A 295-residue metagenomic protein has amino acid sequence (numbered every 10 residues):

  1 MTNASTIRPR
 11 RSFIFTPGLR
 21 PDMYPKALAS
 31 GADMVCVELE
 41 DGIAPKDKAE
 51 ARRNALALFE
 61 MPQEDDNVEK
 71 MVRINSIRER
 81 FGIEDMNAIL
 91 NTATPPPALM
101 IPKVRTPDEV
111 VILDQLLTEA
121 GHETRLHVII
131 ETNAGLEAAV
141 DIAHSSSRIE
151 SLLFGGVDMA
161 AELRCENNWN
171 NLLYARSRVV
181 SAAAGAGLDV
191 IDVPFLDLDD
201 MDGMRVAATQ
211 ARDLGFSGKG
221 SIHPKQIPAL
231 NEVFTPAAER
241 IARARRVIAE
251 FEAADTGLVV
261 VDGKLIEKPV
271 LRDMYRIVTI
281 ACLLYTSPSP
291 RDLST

Functional and structural regions predicted by a protein language model:
M1-S287: Expand to "…catalyze enediolate/carbanion chemistry for C-C bond making/breaking, isomerization, decarboxylation
Y285-T295: Single conserved hydrophobic/aromatic residue that forms the stacking wall/gate of nucleotide- or nucleobase-binding
